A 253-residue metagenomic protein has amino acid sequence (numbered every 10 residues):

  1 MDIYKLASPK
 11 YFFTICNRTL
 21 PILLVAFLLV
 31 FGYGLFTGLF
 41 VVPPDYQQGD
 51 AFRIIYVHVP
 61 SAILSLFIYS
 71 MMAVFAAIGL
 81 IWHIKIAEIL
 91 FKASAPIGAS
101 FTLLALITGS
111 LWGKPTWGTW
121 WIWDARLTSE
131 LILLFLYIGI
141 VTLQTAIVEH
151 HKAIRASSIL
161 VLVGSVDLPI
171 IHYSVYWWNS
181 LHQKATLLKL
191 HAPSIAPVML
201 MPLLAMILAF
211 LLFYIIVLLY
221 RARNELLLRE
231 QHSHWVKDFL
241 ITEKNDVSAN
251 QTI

Functional and structural regions predicted by a protein language model:
M1, I97-T142: Membrane-interface helix-loop-helix modules in multi-pass inner-membrane proteins
M1-C16, H191, A222-I253: Extramembrane terminal tails and long inter-domain/linker segments of multi-pass membrane proteins
L28-D45: Alpha-helical transmembrane segments of multi-pass membrane proteins
G49-I55, T116-S129, A153-S157: Non-cytosolic membrane-interface motifs at loop->transmembrane helix junctions
V59, W177-L212, W235-V247: Membrane-interface transmembrane-helix boundary segments in multi-pass integral membrane proteins
P60-F75, I132-Q144, M201-L219: Hydrophobic cores of alpha-helical transmembrane segments in multi-pass inner/ER membrane proteins, independent
I81-K92, I147-I154: Membrane-interface helix-boundary motifs at transmembrane edges
S157-Y173: Hydrophobic alpha-helical membrane-insertion segments
